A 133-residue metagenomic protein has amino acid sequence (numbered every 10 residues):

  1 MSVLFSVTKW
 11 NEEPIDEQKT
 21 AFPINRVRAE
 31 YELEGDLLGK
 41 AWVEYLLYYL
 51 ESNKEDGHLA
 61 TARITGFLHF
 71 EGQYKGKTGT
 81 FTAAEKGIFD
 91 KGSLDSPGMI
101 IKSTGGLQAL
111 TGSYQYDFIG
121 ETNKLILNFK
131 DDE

Functional and structural regions predicted by a protein language model:
M1-E133: Beta-strand-enriched cores of mature, soluble protein domains
